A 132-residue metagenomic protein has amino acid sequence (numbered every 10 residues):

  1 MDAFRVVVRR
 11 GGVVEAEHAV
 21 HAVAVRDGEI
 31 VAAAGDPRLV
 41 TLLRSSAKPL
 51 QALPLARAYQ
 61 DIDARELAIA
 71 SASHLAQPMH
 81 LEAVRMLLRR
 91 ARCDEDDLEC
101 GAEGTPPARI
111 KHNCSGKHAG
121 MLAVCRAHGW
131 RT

Functional and structural regions predicted by a protein language model:
M1, R65-T132: Active-site-adjacent helix/loop patches that line small-molecule binding or acyl-intermediate pockets
M1-R38: Beta-lactamase-like hydrolase cores
V14, L42-L43, I110-C114: Short, contiguous, pocket-lining structural segments that sit at or immediately flank catalytic/ligand-binding sites
A16, R38-L43, A72-L75: A short N-terminal beta->alpha junction/helix N-cap motif
R26, R57-D63, R92: Short, solvent-exposed loop/edge-beta patches enriched in aromatic
A32-R38, I62-A72: Glycine-/proline-rich flexible loop or hinge segments
R44-Q60: Active-site SXXK
